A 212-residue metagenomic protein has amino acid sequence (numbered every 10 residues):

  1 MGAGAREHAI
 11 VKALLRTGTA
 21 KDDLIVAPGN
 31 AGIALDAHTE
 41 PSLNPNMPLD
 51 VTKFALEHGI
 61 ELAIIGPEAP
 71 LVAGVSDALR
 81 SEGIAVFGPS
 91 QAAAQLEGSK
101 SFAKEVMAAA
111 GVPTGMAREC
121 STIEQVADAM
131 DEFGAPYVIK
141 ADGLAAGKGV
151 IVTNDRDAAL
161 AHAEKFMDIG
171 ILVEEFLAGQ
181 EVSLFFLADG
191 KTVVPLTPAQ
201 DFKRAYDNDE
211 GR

Functional and structural regions predicted by a protein language model:
M1-A92: ATP-binding N-terminal substructure of ATP-dependent carboxylate-amine bond-forming enzymes
A34-A37, Q95-S101, Y206-N208: Short, charged, surface-exposed secondary-structure boundary motifs
T39-N46, R118-T122, I151-T153: Short acidic-hydrophobic, aromatic-tinged amphipathic segments that line or gate anion-handling sites
F87-G149: A conserved helix-loop-beta module that forms one wall/lid of the active-site cleft in ATP-utilizing catalytic domains
P113-G115, G134-I139, V152-S183, L187 (+1 more regions): Conserved ATP-binding module of the ATP-grasp superfamily
F186, V193-R212: ATP-dependent carboxylate/phosphate-activation module, predominantly the ATP-grasp catalytic core and closely related
